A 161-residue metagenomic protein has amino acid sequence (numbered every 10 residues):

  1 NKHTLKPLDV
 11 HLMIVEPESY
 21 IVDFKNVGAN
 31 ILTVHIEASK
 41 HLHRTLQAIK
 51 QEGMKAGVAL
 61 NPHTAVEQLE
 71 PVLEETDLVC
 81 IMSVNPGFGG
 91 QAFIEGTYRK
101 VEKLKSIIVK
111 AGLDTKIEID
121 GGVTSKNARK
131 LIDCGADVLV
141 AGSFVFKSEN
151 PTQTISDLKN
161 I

Functional and structural regions predicted by a protein language model:
N1-L8, A128-V145: A short alpha/beta connector and helix-capping loop motif
N1-V15, D23, V84: An active-site metal/cofactor-coordinating segment within enzyme catalytic domains
P7, S19-Y20, A29-K116: Conserved anion-binding
E18-N26, T64-T76, G121-L139: Catalytic cores of alpha/beta
I49, I132, F144-I161: C-terminal helical cap(s) of enzyme catalytic domains, especially alpha/beta-barrels
N85-G87, G122-S125, V145-F146: Short Gly/Pro-enriched loop/turn and capping motifs at secondary-structure junctions
K100, K105, T115-D137, N160-I161: Extended hydrophobic secondary-structure segments
